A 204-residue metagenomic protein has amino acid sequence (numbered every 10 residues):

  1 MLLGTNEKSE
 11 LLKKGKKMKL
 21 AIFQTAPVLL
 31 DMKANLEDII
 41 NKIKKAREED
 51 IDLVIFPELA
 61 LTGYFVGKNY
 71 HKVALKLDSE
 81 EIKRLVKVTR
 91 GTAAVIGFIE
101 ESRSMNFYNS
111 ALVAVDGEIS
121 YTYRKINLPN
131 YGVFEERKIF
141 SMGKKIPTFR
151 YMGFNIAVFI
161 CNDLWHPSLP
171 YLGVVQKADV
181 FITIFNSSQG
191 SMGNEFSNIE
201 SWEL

Functional and structural regions predicted by a protein language model:
L2-L53, I182: N-terminal active-site segment of His-dependent metallophosphoesterases
K17-L29, S110, T122, T148 (+2 more regions): Active-site-proximal beta-strand elements of phosphoester/diester hydrolases
K33-I40, K72-K83, E203: Non-membrane alpha-helical structural segments and their capping/turn regions in soluble enzymes
N35, I43-V73, V95, D163 (+1 more regions): Active-site beta-strand/loop signature of hydrolases that rely on acidic residues for catalysis
G63-Y64, R103, Q189-G193: Short, solvent-exposed loop/turn segments at secondary-structure junctions
V73-F159: Catalytic-core segment of enzymes that process non-peptidic bonds
L77-I96, W165-L204: CN hydrolase (nitrilase-like) catalytic-core segments centered on the catalytic cysteine and neighboring Lys/Glu
